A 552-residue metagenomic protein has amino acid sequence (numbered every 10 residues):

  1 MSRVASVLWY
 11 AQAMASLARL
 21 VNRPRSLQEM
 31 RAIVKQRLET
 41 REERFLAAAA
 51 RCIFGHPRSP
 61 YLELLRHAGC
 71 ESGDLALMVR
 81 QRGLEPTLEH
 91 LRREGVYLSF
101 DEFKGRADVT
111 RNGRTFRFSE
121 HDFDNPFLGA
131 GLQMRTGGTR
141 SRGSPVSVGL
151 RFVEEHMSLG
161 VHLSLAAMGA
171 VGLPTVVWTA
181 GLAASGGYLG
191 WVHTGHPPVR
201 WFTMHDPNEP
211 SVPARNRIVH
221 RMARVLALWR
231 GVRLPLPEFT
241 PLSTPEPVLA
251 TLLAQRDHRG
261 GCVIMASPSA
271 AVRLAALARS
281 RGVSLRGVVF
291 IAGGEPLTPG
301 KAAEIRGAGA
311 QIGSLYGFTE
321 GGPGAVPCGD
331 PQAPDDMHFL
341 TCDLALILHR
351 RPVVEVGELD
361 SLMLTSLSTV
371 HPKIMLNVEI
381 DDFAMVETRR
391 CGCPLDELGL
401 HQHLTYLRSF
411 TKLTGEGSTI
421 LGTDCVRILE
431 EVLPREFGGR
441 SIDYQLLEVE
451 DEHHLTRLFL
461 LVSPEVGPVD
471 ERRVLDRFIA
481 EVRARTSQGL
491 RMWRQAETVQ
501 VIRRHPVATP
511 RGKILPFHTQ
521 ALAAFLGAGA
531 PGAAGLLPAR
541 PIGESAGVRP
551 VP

Functional and structural regions predicted by a protein language model:
M1-F45, L150, V177, G186-L189 (+4 more regions): AMP-binding adenylation
Q12-N22, E29, I33-G309, G313 (+3 more regions): Active-site phosphate/ATP/adenylate-binding loop shared across adenylate-forming ligases
V153, L297, L348, V466-G467: Glycine-/small-residue-rich active-site loops that bind phosphorylated ligands and cofactors
W178-T179, I291, I347-H349, M363-T365 (+3 more regions): Residues in well-ordered beta-strands of folded domains
W201-D206, P210, G309-G317, H518-A539: Extended low-complexity acidic/polar segments
S267-A271, G321, D343, S361 (+1 more regions): Conserved glycosyltransferase catalytic-site signature
R273, G300, G357, I420-T423 (+1 more regions): Residues that form or flank phosphate/diphosphate-binding pockets in enzymes that use nucleotide phosphates
V288, A292-C391: Conserved AMP-binding/adenylate-forming
